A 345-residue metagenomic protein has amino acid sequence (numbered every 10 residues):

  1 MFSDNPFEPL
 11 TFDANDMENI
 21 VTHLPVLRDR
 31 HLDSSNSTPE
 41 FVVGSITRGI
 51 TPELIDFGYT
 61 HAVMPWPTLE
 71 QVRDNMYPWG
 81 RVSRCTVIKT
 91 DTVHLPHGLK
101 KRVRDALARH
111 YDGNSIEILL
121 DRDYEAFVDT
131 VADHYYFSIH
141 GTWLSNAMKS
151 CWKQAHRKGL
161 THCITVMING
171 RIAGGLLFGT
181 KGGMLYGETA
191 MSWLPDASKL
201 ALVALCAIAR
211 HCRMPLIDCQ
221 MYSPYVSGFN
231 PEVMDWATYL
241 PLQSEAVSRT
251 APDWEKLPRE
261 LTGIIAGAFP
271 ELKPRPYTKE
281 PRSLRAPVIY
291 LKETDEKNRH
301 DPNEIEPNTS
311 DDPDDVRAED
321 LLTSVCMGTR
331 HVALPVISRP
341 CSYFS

Functional and structural regions predicted by a protein language model:
M1-S345: N-acyltransferase acceptor-side catalytic subdomain
